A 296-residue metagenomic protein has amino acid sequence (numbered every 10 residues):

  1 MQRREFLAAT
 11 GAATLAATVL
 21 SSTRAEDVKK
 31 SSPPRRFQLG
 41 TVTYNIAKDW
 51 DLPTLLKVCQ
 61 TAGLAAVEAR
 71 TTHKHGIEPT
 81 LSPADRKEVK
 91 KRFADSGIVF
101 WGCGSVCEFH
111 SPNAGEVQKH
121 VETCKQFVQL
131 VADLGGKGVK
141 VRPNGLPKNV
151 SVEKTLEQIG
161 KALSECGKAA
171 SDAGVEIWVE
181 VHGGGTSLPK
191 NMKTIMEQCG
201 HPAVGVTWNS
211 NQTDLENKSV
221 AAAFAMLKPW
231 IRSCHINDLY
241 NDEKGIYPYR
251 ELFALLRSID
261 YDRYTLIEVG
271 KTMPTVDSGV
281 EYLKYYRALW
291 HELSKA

Functional and structural regions predicted by a protein language model:
Q2-Q38, A47-A65, T186-A296: Histidine-acidic metal/acid-base catalytic patches
T10-G11, L15-S22, V28-P33, P53-L56 (+5 more regions): Active-site acidic/histidine proton-transfer and metal-coordination neighborhood in alpha/beta enzyme cores
T43-D49, H75: Extracytoplasmic "Venus flytrap"
E68, G102-G104, K140, H235 (+1 more regions): Conserved beta-strand positions in the central sheet of alpha/beta enzyme cores
R70-K90, N144-V150: Glycine-rich, proline-tolerant flexible connector loops at the mouths of alpha/beta enzymes
T72, E108, N144, L239 (+1 more regions): Flexible loop residues that form catalytic and substrate-binding hotspots at small-molecule/glycan-binding clefts
E78-R86, N113-V117, V276: Metal-dependent catalytic neighborhoods of phosphoester/phosphodiester hydrolases
